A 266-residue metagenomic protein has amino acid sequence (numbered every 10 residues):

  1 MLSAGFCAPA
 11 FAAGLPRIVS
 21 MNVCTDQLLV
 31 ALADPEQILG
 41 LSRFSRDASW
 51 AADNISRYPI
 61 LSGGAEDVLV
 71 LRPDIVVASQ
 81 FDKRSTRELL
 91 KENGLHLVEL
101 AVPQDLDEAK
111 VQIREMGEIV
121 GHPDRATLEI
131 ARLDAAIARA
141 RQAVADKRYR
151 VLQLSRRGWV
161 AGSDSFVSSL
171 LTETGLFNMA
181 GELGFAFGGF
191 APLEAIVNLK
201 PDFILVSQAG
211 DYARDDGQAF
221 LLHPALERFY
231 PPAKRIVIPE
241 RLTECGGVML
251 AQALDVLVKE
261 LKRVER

Functional and structural regions predicted by a protein language model:
M1-P9: Bacterial N-terminal signal peptides
P16-R17, D107-E118, T127, Q208-R266: Structured C-terminal subdomain patch of bacterial secreted/periplasmic proteins
R17-L29, R125-G175: Basic- and aromatic-lined ligand-binding clefts that recognize polyanionic substrates
R17-R84, M179: A short, structured surface patch at a secondary-structure boundary
N22, Q80, R156, L183 (+2 more regions): Short secondary-structure boundary segments
S42, F166-G188, Q208, R235-V237: His/Asp/Glu-enriched short active-site or ligand-binding loop at hydrolase and phosphoryl-transfer sites
A65-P73, N93, F190-K200: Short helices/loops that flank or line small-molecule/ion binding pockets
R87-E115: Flexible loop/hinge segments that line or gate small-molecule binding clefts
